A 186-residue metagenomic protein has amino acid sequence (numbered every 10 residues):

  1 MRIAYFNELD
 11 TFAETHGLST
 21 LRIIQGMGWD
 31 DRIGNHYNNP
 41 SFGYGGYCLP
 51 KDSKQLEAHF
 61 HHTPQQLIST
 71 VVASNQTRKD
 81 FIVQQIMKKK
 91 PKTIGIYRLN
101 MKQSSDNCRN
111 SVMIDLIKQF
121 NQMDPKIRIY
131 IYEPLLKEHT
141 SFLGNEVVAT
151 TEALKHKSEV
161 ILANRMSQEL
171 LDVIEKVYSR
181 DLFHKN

Functional and structural regions predicted by a protein language model:
M1-N186: Structural/interface elements that position substrates and couple domains in central-metabolism enzymes
